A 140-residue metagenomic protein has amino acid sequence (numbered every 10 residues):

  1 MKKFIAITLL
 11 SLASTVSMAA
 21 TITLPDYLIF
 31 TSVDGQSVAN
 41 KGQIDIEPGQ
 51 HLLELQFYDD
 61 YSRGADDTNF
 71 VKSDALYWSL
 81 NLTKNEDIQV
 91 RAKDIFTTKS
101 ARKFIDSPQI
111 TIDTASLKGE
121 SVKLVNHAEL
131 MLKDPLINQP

Functional and structural regions predicted by a protein language model:
M1-F4: Positively charged n-region of N-terminal signal peptides that target proteins for export
A6-I7, L52: Short amphipathic alpha-helical "recognition" segments used for binding
I7-T15: Bacterial N-terminal signal peptides
M18-D45, L52-P140: Short loop/turn and low-complexity linker motifs enriched in small/turn-promoting residues
